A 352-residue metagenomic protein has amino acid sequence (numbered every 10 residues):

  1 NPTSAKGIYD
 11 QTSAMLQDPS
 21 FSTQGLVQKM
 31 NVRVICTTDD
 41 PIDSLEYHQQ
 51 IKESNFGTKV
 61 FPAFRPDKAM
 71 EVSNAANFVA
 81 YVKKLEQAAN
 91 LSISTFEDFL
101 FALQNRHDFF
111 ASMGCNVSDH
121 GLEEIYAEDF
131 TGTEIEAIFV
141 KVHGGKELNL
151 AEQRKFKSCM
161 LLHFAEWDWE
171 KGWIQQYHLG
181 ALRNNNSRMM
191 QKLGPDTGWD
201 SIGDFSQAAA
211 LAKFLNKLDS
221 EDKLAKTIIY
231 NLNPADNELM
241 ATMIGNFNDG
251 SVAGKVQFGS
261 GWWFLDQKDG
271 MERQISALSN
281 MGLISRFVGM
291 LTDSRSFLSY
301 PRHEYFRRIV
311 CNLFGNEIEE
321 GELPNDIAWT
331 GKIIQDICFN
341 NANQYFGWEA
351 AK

Functional and structural regions predicted by a protein language model:
N1-K171, K223-A225, I229-A241, G245-K352: Metal-cofactor-binding active-site regions of metalloenzymes
N149-L150, W199-F205: A short acidic, glycine-rich active-site loop that binds or catalyzes chemistry on phosphate/adenosine moieties
Q175-Y177: C-terminal amphipathic alpha-helical interaction region
N186: Hard-cation-handling environments
M190-G198: Short glycine/proline- and charge-enriched loop/turn segments that cap or connect secondary-structure elements
F205-L211: Divalent-cation-assisted or electrostatically stabilized phosphate/pyrophosphate-binding catalytic cores
F214-S220: Short, basic/hydrophobic alpha-helical segments
